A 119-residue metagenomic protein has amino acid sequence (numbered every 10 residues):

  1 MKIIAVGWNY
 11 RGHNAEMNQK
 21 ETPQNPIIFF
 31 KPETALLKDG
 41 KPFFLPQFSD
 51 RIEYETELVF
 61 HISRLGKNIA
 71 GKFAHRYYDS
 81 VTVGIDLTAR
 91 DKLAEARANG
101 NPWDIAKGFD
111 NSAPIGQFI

Functional and structural regions predicted by a protein language model:
M1-I119: Catalytic-core "active-site belt" of small-molecule-metabolizing enzymes, emphasizing His/Asp/Glu-rich regions
